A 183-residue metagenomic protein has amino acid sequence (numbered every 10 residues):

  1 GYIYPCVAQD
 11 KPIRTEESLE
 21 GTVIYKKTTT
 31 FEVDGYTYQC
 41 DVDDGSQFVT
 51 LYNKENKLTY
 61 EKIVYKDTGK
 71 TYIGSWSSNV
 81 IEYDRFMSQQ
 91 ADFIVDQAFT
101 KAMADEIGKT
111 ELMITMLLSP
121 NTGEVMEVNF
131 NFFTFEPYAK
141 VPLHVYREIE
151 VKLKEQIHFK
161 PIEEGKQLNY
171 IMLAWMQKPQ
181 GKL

Functional and structural regions predicted by a protein language model:
Y4-A8: Sec/Tat signal peptide C-region and signal peptidase I cleavage site
Q9-L183: Charge-biased low-complexity segments
